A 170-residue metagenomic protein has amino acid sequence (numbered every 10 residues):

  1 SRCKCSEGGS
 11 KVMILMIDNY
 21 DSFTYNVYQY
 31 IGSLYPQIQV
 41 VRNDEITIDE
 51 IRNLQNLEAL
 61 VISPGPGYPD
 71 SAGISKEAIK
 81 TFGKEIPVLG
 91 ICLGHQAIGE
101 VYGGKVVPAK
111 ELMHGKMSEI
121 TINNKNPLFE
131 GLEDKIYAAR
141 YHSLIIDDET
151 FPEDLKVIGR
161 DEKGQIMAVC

Functional and structural regions predicted by a protein language model:
R2-V12: Short, Lys/Arg-enriched N-terminal segments with co-localized hydrophobic residues within the first ~10-30 amino acids
M13, Q37, E58, P87-L89 (+1 more regions): Structural signature of beta-strand start/N-cap positions in the alpha/beta core of ABC transporter nucleotide-binding
I14-I31, N43: N-terminal beta1-alpha1 ligand-phosphate binding loop
F23, G67-Y68, D147: Glycine-rich nucleotide phosphate-binding loop and flanking beta-alpha elements of Rossmann-like dinucleotide-binding
Y28, A72-K76, F151: Conserved strand-to-helix beginnings and helix N-cap segments that scaffold or border functional pockets
Q37-E45: A short beta-strand-loop structural module common to alpha/beta enzyme folds
L54-G131: Cysteine-nucleophile active-site neighborhood
N126-C170: Catalytic beta-strand/loop cores that center a nucleophilic Ser/Cys/Thr and support acyl-enzyme chemistry
